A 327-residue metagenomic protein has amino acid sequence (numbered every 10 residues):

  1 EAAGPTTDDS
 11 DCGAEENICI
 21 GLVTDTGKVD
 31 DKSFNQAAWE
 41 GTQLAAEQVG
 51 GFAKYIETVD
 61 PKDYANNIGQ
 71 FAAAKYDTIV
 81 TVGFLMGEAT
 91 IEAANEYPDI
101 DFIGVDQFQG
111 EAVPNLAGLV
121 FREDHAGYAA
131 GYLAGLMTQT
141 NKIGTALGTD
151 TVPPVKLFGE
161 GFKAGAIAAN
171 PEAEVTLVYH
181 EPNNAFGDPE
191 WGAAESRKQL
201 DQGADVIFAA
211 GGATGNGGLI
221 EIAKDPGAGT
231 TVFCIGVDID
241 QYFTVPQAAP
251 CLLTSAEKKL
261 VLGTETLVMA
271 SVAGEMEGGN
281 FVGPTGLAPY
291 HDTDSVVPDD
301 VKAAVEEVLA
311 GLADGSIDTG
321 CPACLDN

Functional and structural regions predicted by a protein language model:
E1-N327: A residue-level marker of the well-folded mature domains of exported/periplasmic proteins
